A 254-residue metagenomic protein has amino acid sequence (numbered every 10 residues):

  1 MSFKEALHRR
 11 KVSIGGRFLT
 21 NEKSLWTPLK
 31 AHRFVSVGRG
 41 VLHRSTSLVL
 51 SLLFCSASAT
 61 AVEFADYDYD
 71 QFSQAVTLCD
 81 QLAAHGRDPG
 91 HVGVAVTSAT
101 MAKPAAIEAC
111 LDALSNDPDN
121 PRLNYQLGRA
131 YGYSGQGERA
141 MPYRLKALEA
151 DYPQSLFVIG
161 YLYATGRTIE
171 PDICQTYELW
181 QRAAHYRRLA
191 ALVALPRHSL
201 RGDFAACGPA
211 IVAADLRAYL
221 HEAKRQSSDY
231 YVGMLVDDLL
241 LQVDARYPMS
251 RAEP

Functional and structural regions predicted by a protein language model:
S45-S56: Bacterial N-terminal signal peptides
T60-A109: N-terminal leader/linker segments that initiate helical-solenoid repeat arrays
Y67, C207-P254: Terminal, low-structured helical/coil segments at or just beyond the last alpha-helical repeat
A75, G86, N116-N120, G132 (+6 more regions): Short helix-capping/linker turns of helical repeat alpha-solenoids
T100-M101, Y133-E138, E149, R167-P171 (+2 more regions): Short coil/turn and helix-start
